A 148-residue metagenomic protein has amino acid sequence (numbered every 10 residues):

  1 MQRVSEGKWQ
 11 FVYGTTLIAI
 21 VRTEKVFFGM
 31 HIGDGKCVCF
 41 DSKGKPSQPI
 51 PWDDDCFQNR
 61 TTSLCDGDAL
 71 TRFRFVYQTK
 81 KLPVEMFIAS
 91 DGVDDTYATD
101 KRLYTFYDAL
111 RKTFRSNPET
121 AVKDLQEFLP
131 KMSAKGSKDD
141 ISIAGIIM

Functional and structural regions predicted by a protein language model:
M1-V38, F73-K80, K135: Catalytic core of PPM/PP2C metal-dependent serine/threonine phosphatase domains
R22-E24, F40-S42, I146-M148: Inter-blade boundary loops/turns of WD-repeat beta-propellers
F28, C39-D41, T96-A98: Short helix/loop capping segments that flank catalytic or ligand/cofactor-binding pockets
I32-G35, S42, G92-V93: An acidic- and aromatic-residue-enriched active-site/binding cleft used to recognize and process polar
K36-V38, D55-F57, D94-D95: Short, catalytically relevant binding-site loops at active-site mouths
K45-I50: Surface-exposed loop/edge segments in extracytoplasmic proteins
P51-T71: Glycine-rich phosphate-binding loop plus the immediately following alpha-helix
D66-M148: C-terminal catalytic subdomain
